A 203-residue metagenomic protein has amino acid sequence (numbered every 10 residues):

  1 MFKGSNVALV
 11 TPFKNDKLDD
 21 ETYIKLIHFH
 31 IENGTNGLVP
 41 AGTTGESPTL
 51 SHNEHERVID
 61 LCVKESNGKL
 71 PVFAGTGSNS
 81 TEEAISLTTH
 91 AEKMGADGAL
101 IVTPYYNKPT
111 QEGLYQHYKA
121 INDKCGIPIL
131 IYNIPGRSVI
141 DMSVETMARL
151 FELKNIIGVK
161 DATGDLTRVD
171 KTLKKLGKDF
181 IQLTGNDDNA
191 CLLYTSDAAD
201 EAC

Functional and structural regions predicted by a protein language model:
K3, G68, K178: Residue-level signal for beta-strand positions within conserved beta-sheet cores that form or flank
K3-K14, A41: Generic N-terminal amphipathic, Lys/Arg-enriched alpha-helix
L9, G42, T103, T163 (+1 more regions): Residues that line or immediately flank small-molecule/substrate-binding pockets and catalytic motifs
V10-T11, T43, P104, E152-N155 (+2 more regions): A broad detector of the eukaryotic-type serine/threonine protein kinase catalytic domain
K14, D19-V139: Active-site beta->alpha loop and helix N-cap motifs at the rims of alpha/beta catalytic domains
N33, M94, K154, K178 (+1 more regions): Structured loop/turn residues at beta-strand edges in well-structured enzyme cores
G98, Y106-P109, A120-A190: Ligand/cofactor pocket segment of small-molecule handling proteins
Y194, A198-C203: Single conserved hydrophobic/aromatic residue that forms the stacking wall/gate of nucleotide- or nucleobase-binding
